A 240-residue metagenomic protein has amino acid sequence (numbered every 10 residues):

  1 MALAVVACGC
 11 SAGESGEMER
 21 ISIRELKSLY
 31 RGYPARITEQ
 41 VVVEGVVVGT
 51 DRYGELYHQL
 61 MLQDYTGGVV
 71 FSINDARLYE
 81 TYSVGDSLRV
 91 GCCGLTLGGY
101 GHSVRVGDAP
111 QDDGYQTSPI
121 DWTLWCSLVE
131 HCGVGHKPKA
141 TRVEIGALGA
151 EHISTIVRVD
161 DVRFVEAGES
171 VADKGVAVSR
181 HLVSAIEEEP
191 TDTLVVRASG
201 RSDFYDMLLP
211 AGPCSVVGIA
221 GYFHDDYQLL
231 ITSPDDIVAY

Functional and structural regions predicted by a protein language model:
M1-G9: Sec-dependent bacterial lipoprotein signal peptides
C10-Y240: OB-fold nucleic-acid-binding modules
